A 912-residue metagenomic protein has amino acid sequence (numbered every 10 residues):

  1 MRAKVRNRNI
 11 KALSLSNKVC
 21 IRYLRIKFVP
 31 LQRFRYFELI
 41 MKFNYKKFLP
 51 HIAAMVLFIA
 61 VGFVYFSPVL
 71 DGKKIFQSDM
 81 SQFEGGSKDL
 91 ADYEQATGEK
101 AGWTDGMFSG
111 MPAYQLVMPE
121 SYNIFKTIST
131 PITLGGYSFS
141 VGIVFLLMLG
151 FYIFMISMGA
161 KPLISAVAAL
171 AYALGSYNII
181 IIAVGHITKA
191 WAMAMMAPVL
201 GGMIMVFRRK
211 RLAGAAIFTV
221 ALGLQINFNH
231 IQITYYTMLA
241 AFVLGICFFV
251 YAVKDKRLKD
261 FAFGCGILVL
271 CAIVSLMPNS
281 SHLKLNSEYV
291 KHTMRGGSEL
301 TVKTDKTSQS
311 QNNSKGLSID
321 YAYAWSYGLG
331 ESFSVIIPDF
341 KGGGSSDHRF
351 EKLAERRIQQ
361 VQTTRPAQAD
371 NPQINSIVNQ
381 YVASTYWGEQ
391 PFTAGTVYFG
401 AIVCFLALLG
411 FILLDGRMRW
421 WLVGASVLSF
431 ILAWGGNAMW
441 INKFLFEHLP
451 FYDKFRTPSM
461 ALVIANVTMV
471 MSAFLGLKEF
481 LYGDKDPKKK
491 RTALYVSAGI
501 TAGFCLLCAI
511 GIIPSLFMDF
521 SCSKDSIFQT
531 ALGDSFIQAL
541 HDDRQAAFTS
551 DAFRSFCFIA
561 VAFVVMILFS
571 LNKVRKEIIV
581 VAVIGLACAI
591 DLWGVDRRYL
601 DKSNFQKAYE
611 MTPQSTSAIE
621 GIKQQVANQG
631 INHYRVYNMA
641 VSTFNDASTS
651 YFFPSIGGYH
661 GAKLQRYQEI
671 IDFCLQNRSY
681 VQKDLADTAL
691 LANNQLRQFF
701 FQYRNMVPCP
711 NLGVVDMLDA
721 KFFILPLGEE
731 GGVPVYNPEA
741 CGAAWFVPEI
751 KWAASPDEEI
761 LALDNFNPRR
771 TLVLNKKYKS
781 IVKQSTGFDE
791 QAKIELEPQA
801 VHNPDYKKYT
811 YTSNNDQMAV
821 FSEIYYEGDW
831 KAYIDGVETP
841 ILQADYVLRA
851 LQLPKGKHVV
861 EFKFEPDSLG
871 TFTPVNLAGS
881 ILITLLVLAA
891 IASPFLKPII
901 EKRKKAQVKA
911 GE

Functional and structural regions predicted by a protein language model:
F43, F405, I431, G657 (+2 more regions): Active-site-proximal, structured, solvent-exposed surfaces of multi-pass membrane proteins that position macromolecular
F43, K47-Q115, T293, K303-D320 (+6 more regions): Hydrophobic alpha-helical membrane-insertion signals
P50-G85, C271-K284, L428-I431, C505-A509 (+1 more regions): Transmembrane signal-anchor helices characteristic of membrane glycosylation enzymes that use polyprenol
V61-F151, L170-I182, H186-M193, K315-F399 (+3 more regions): Membrane-interface coil-to-helix junctions
E94, E99-A101, D105-M111, S326-L329 (+7 more regions): Extracytoplasmic/lumenal acceptor-recognition loop(s) of multi-pass membrane glycoenzymes
V141-G159, V403-L406, S472: Transmembrane-helix motifs of polytopic, lipid-linked glycan transferases
M155-L174, R209-A215: Transmembrane-helix signature of polytopic, membrane-embedded enzymes that assemble or transfer cell-envelope glycans
G185-M196, V206-G223, I231-A272, L414-A618 (+1 more regions): Contiguous transmembrane helix-bundle modules in multi-pass membrane proteins
